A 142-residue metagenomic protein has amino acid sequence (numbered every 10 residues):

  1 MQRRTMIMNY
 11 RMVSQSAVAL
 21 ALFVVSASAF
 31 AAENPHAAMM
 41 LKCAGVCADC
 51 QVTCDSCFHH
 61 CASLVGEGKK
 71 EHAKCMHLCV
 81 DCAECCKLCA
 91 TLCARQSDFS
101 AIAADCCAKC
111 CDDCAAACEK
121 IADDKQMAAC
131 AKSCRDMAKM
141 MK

Functional and structural regions predicted by a protein language model:
Q2-S14, F23-K142: Intrinsically disordered, low-complexity terminal tails/loops enriched in metal-binding residues
